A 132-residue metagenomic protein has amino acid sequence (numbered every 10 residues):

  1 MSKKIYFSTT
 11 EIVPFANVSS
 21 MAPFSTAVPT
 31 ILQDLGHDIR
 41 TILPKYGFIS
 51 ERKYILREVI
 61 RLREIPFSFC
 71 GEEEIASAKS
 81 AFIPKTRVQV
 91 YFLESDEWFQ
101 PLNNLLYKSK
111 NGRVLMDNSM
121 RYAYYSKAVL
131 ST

Functional and structural regions predicted by a protein language model:
M1-V18, L43-K45: Nucleotide-activated donor-dependent transferases that construct or modify glycoconjugates
E11-F24, S50-R52: A short, glycine/small-residue-rich beta-strand->loop->alpha-helix junction that serves as a flexible
M21-S25, P29, S126: Short, highly selective alpha-helical patches that border small-molecule cofactor pockets in redox/cofactor-processing
A27-H37: A short, Lys/Arg-enriched amphipathic alpha-helix followed by its capping loop at the start of a domain
H37-I39, V90: Hydrophobic anchor at the start of a short beta-strand that flanks the dinucleotide cofactor-binding loop
K45-T132: A conserved catalytic-core segment of Leloir-type glycosyltransferases
